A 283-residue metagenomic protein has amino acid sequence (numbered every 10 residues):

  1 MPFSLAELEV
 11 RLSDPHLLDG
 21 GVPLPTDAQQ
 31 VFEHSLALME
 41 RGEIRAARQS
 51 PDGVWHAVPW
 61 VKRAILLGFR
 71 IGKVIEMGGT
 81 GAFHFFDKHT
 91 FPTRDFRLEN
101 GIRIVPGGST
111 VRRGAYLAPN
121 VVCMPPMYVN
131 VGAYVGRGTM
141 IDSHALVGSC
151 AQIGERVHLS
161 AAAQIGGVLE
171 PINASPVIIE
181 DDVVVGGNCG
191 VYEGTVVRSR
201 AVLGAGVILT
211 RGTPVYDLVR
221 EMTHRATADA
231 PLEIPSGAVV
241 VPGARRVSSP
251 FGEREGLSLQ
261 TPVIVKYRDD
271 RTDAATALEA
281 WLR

Functional and structural regions predicted by a protein language model:
M1-I102, L232, S236-A238, P242-R283: Terminal amphipathic alpha-helical/low-complexity segments used for targeting or macromolecular assembly
L98, R103-E253, I264: Structural signal for interior beta-strand "rungs" in well-ordered beta-sheet cores of soluble enzyme domains
